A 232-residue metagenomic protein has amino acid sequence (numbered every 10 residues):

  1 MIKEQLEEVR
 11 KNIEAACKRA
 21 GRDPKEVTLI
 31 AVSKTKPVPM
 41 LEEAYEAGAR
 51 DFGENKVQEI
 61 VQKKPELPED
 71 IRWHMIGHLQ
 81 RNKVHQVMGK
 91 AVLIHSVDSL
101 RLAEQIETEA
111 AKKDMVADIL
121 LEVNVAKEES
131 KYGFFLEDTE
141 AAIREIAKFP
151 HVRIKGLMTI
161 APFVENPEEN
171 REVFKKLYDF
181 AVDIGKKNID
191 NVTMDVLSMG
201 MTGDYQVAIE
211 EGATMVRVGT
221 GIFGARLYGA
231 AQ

Functional and structural regions predicted by a protein language model:
M1-D179, I184-G203, I209-E211, F223-A225: Conserved alpha/beta-domain cores
A213-A231: Gly/Pro- and small hydrophobic-enriched strand-loop and loop-to-helix capping segments that sit at the rims
